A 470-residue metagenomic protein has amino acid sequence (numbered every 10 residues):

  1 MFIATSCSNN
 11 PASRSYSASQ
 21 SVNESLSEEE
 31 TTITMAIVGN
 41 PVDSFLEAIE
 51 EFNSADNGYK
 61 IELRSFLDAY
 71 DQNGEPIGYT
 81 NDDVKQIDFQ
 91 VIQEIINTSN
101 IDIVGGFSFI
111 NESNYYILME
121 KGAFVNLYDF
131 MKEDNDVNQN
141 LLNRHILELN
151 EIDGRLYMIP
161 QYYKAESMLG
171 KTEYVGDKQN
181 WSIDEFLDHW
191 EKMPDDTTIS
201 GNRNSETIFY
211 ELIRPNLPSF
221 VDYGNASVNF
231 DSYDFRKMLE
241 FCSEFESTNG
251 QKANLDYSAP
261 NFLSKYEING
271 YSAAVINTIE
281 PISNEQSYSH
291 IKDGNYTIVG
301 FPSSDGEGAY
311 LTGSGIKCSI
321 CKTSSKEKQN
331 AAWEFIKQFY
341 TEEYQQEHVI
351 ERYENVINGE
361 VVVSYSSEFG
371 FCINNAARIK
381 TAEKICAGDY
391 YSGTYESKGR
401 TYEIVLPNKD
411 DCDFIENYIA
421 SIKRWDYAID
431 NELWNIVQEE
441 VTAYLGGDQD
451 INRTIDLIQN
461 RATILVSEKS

Functional and structural regions predicted by a protein language model:
M1-S113, Q346, E439, D448-S470: Conserved N-terminal structural module of periplasmic/extracytoplasmic solute-binding proteins
S44, A48, K237, K326-F339 (+1 more regions): Short amphipathic alpha-helical coupling segments at ligand-binding clamshell hinges and other catalytic/signaling
G106-S167, N295-P302: Hinge/lid segment of periplasmic solute-binding proteins
Y128-N140, P218-M238, S303-Y310, G447: Short, solvent-exposed loop/beta-turn-alpha elements that line the ligand-binding surface or hinge of extracytoplasmic
L149-S167, E185-S243, I268-A274: Extracytoplasmic/periplasmic solute-binding protein
E151, T381-V466: C-terminal capping/gating helix-and-loop segments adjacent to ligand/active sites or protein-protein/ligand interfaces
N225-P260, Q286, Y296-F301: Glycine-centered hinge/linker elements that transmit conformational signals in sensory and ligand-binding systems
S289-R378, I422: Extracytoplasmic/periplasmic substrate-recognition and gating elements
